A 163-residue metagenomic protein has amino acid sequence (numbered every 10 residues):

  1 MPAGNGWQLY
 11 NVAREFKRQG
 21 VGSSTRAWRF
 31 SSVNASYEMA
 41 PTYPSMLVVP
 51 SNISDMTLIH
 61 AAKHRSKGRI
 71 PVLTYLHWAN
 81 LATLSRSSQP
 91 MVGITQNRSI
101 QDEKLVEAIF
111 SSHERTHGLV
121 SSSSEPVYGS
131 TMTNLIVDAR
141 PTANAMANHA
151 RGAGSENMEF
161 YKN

Functional and structural regions predicted by a protein language model:
M1-N163: Cys-based phosphatases of the PTP/DUSP/CDC25 superfamily and their flanking regulatory architecture
